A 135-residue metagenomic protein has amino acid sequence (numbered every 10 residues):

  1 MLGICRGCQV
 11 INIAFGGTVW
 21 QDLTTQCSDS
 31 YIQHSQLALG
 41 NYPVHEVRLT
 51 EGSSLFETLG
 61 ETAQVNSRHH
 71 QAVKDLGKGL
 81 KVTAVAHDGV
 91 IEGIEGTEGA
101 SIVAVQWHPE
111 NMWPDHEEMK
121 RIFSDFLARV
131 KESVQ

Functional and structural regions predicted by a protein language model:
M1-T18: Catalytic nucleophile loop
Q21: Class I SAM-dependent methyltransferase SAM-binding "motif I" and its flanking Rossmann-like core
T24-Q135: Amide-donor transfer/coupling interface in amidating biosynthetic enzymes
